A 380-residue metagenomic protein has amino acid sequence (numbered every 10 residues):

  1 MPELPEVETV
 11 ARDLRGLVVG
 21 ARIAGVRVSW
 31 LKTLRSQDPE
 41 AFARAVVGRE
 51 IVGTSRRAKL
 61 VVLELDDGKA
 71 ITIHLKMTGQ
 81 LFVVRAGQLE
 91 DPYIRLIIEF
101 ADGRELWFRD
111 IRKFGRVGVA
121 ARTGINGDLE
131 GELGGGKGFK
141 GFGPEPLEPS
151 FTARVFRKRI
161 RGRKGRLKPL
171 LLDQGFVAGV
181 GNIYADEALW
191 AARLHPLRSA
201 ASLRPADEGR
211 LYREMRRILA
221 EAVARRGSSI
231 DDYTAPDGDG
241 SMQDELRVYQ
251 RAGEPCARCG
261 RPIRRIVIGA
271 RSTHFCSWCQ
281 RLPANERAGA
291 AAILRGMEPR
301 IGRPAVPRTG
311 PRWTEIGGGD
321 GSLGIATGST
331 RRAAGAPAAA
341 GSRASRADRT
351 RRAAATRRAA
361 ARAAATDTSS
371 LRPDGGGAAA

Functional and structural regions predicted by a protein language model:
M1-A120, N126, S150, G296 (+9 more regions): Gly/Gly-Pro- and Ser/Thr-rich, intrinsically disordered tail segments characteristic of DNA damage-repair and tolerance
R22-F42, S55, L60, F156-L323 (+5 more regions): Basic, nucleic-acid-binding surfaces and adjacent catalytic neighborhoods in DNA/RNA-processing proteins
I71-G179, Y184-A191, S199-S202, A206 (+1 more regions): Phosphate/anion-contacting hairpin/loop surfaces
